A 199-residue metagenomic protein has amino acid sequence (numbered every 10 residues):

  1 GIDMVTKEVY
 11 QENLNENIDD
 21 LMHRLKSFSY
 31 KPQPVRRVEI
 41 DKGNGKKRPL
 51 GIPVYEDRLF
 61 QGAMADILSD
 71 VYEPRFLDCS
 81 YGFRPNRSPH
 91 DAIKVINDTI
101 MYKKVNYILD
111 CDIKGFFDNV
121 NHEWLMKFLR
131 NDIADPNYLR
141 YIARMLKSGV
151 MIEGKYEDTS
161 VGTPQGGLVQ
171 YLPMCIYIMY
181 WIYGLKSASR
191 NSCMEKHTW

Functional and structural regions predicted by a protein language model:
G1-T6: Short, charged alpha-helical motifs in flexible N/C-terminal segments and linkers
E8-L14, E73: Metal-dependent nuclease catalytic cores that hydrolyze phosphodiester bonds in DNA/RNA, characterized by
N17, R24-L25, P32-P34, V38 (+3 more regions): Conserved polymerase palm-domain catalytic core
N17-D19, I67: Central hydrophobic cores of alpha-helical transmembrane segments in multi-pass inner-membrane proteins across all
P49-V54: Conserved phosphate-binding loops in nucleotide/dinucleotide-binding enzymes
E56-A65, P89, Y107: Duplex nucleic acid-engaging cores and interfaces of nucleic-acid transaction enzymes
Q61-G62, D66-C79: Electropositive, glycine- and tryptophan-enriched low-complexity nucleic-acid-binding patches
